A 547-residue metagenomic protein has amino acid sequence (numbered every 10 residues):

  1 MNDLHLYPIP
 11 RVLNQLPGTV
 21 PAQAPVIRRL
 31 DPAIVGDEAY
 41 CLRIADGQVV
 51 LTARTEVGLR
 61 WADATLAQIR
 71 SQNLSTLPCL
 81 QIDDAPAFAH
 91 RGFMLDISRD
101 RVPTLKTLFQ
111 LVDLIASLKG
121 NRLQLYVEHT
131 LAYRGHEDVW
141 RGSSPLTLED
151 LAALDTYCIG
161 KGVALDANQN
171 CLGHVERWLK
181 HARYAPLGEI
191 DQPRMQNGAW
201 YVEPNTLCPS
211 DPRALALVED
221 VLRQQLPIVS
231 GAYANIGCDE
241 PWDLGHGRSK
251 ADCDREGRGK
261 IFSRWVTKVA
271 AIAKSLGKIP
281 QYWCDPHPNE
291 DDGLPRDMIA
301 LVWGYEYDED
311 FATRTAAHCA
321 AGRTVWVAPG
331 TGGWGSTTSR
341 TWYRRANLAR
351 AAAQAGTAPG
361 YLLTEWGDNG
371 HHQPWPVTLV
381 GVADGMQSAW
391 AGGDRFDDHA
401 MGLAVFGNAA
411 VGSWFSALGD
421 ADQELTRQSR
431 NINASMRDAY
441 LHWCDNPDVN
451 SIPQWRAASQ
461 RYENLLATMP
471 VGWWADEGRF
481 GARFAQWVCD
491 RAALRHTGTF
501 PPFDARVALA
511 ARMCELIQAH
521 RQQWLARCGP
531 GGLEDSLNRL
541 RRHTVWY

Functional and structural regions predicted by a protein language model:
M1-R91, H371: Contiguous, structured surface segment used for ligand recognition
N2-A24, V35-E38, A153-T156, G162 (+3 more regions): Substrate-binding groove of N-acetylhexosamine-processing glycoside hydrolases
L51, V102-P103, G245, G335-T338: A generic structural signal for short coil/turn motifs at secondary-structure boundaries
E56-V57, D100, H129-A132, C171-H174 (+5 more regions): Solvent-exposed loop/turn segments at secondary-structure junctions within structured extracellular/periplasmic domains
T65-F88, A116-Q124, R183, A232 (+1 more regions): Conserved oxyanion/phosphate-binding beta-strand-loop segments in alpha/beta enzyme cores
L80-S98, W326-G333: N-terminal small/glycine-rich loop or linker at the start of catalytic domains across soluble metabolic enzymes
F88-Y282, I299: Substrate-binding cleft of carbohydrate-active enzyme catalytic domains
